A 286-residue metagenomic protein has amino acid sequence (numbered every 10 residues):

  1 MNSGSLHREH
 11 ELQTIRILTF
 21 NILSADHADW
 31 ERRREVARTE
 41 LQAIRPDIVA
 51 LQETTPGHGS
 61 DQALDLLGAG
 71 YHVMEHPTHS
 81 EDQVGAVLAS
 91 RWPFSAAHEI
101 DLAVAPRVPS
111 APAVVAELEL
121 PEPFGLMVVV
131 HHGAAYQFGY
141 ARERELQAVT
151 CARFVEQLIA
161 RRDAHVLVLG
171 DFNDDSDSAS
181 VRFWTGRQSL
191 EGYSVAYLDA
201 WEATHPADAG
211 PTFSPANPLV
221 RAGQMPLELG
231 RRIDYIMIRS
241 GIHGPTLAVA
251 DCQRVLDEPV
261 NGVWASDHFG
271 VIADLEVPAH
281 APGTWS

Functional and structural regions predicted by a protein language model:
M1-L66, D82-V84, E276-S286: N-terminal, active-site-proximal structural segment of metallo-dependent hydrolase catalytic domains
S3-L6, Q157-V166, D174-S286: Metal-dependent phosphoester-hydrolase catalytic domains
L6-E9, D29-W30, I48-Y136, A250-D251: Structured beta-strand-rich core segments of catalytic domains in phosphoester-bond hydrolases
E11, A43, D65-G68, S80-D82 (+4 more regions): Extracellular/periplasmic catalytic domains that process cell-envelope and extracellular macromolecules
R16-I22, A37-S60, A89, A116 (+5 more regions): Active-site beta-strand/loop signature of hydrolases that rely on acidic residues for catalysis
A25-H27, P56-G59, E81-Q83, Y136-G139 (+4 more regions): Active-site environment of divalent metal-dependent phosphoester hydrolases
A28-R32, G139-R144: Short, solvent-exposed loop/turn segments at secondary-structure boundaries
R34, R144-A152: Charged helix-capping and loop-helix junction motifs
